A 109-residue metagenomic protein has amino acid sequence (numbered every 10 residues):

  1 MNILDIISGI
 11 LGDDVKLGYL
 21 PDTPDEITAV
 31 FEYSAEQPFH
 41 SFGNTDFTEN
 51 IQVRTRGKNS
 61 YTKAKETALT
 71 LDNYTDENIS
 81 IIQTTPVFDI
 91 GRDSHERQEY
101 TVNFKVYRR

Functional and structural regions predicted by a protein language model:
M1-G43, T62-L69, Y74: Small/polar-rich, solvent-exposed N-terminal microdomains that initiate assembly or binding
I7, V15, V30, V53 (+2 more regions): Hydrophobic beta-strand residues in large extracellular and virion-surface proteins
D22-P24, D46, H95-R97: A generic structural signal for short, non-catalytic loop/turn and secondary-structure boundary residues
H40-S41, T45, Q83-P86: Compositionally biased, intrinsically disordered low-complexity segments enriched in polar/Pro/Gly and often Gln
T45-N59, Q98-R108: Oligomerization/assembly interface segments of phage tail-like spikes and tubes
N59-E66, I82-P86: Short C-terminal domain-edge/linker segments immediately following a structured domain
N73-R109: Acidic-leaning, charged glycine-interspersed low-complexity segments
